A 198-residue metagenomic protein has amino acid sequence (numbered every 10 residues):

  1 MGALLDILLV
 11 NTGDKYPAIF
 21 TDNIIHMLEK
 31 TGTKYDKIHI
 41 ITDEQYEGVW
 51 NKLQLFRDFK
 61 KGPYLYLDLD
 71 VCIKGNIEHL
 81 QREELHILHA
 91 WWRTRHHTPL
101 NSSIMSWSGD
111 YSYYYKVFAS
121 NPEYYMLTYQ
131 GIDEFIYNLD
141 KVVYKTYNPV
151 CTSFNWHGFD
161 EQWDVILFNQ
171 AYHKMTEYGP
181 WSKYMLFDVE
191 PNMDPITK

Functional and structural regions predicted by a protein language model:
M1-V49, K60, N169-K198: N-terminal anchoring/stem segment of glycosyltransferases
D22, W50, Q54, Q130-N138: A structural signal for well-ordered alpha-helical segments within the folded catalytic domains of diverse enzymes
K34-T42, P63-D70, E84-H89, Y144 (+1 more regions): Short, hydrophobic beta-strand segments that form beta-sheet elements in well-ordered domains
H39-Q45, L69-E78, N148-T152, Q170: Short, polar loop motifs at secondary-structure junctions
E44-V49, T94-R95, P149-H157: A short acidic, often aromatic-flanked loop/helix-cap motif at beta-alpha or helix-coil junctions that lines enzyme
G48-P99, S106-W107: GT-A fold catalytic core of metal-dependent nucleotide-sugar glycosyltransferases, centered on the diacidic
L100-N101, Q162: A generic structural signal for well-ordered coil/turn residues at beta-strand boundaries that shape enzyme active-site
S108-K198: Catalytic core and acceptor-binding pocket of nucleotide-sugar-dependent glycosyltransferases
